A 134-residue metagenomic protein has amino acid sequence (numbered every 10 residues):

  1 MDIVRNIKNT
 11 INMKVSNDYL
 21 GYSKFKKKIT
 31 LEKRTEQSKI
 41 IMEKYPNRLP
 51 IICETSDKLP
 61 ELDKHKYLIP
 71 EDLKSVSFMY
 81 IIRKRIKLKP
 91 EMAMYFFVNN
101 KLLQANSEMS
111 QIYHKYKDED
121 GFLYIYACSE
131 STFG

Functional and structural regions predicted by a protein language model:
M1-G134: Ubiquitin system architectures
